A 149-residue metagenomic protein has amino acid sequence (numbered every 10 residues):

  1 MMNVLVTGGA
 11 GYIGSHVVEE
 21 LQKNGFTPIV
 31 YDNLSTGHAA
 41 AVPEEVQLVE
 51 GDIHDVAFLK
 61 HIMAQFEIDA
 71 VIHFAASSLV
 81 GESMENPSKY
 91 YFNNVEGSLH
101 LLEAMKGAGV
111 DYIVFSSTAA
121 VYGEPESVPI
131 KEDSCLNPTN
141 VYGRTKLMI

Functional and structural regions predicted by a protein language model:
M1-I149: N-terminal Rossmann-like NAD(P)+-binding domain of SDR-like oxidoreductases, especially those catalyzing
